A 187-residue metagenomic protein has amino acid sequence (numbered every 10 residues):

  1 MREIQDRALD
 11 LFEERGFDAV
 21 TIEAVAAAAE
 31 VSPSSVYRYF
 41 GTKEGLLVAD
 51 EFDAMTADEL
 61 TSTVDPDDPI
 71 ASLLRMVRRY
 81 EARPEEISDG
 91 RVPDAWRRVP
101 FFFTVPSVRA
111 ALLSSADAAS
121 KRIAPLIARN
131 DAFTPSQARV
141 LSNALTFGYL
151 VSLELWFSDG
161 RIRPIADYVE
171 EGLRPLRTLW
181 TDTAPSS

Functional and structural regions predicted by a protein language model:
M1-A8, V25, D50-F52: Generic hydrophobic, amphipathic alpha-helix propensity
I4, T42-L47, T56: Short amphipathic alpha-helical segment with a characteristic S/N-K-E followed by hydrophobic residues
A8-V20: Short helix/strand-capping hinge loops at secondary-structure junctions that flank key functional elements
E13, Y37-G41, A49: Base-recognition residues in the alpha-helical recognition helix of bacterial helix-turn-helix
A24-A28, V36: Append "Primarily bacterial transcriptional regulators
D58-R98: Hydrophobic alpha-helical connector segments
A116-L141: Hydrophobic alpha-helical bundle segments that form small-molecule/ligand-binding pockets
P125, R129, L155-S187: C-terminal peripheral helix-coil segments that are non-catalytic and often amphipathic
